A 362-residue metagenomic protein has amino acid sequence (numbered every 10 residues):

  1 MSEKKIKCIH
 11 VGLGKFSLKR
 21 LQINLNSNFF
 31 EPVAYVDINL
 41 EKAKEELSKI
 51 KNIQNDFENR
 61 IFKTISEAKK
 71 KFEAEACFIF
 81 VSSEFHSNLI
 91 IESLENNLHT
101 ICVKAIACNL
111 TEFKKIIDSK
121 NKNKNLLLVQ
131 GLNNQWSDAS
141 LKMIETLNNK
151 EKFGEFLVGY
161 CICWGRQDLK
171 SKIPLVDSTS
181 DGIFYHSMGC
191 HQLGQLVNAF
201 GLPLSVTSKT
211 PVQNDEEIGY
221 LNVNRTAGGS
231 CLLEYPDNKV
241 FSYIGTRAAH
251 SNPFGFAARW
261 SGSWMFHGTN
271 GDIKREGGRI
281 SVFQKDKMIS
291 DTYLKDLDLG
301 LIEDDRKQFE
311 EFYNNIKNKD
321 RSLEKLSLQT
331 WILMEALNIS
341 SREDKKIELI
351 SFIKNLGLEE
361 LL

Functional and structural regions predicted by a protein language model:
M1-I53: N-terminal Rossmann-like dinucleotide-binding module
M1-S2, F29-F30, I53, A76-F78 (+1 more regions): C-terminal helix-rich "cap/oligomerization" subdomain common to oxidoreductases
S2, K71, A76, S82-S83 (+1 more regions): Beta-strand-loop-alpha-helix segment that lines the small-molecule cofactor/substrate pocket of alpha/beta enzymes
K42, L297-E310, K325: Active-site loop of classical SDR/Rossmann-like NAD(P)-dependent oxidoreductases, centered on the catalytic Tyr-X3-Lys
E58-T64: Short acidic-hydrophobic, aromatic-tinged amphipathic segments that line or gate anion-handling sites
C102-V103, L128-Q130, Y160, Y243 (+1 more regions): Hydrophobic residues in well-ordered beta-strands that form the structural core
L126, N134-V223, D344: Predominantly a Rossmann-like dinucleotide-binding segment in NAD(P)-dependent oxidoreductases
S187-R279, D304-D320, A336, N355-L362: Contiguous beta-strand/loop segments that form the cofactor/metal-binding neighborhood of enzyme cores
